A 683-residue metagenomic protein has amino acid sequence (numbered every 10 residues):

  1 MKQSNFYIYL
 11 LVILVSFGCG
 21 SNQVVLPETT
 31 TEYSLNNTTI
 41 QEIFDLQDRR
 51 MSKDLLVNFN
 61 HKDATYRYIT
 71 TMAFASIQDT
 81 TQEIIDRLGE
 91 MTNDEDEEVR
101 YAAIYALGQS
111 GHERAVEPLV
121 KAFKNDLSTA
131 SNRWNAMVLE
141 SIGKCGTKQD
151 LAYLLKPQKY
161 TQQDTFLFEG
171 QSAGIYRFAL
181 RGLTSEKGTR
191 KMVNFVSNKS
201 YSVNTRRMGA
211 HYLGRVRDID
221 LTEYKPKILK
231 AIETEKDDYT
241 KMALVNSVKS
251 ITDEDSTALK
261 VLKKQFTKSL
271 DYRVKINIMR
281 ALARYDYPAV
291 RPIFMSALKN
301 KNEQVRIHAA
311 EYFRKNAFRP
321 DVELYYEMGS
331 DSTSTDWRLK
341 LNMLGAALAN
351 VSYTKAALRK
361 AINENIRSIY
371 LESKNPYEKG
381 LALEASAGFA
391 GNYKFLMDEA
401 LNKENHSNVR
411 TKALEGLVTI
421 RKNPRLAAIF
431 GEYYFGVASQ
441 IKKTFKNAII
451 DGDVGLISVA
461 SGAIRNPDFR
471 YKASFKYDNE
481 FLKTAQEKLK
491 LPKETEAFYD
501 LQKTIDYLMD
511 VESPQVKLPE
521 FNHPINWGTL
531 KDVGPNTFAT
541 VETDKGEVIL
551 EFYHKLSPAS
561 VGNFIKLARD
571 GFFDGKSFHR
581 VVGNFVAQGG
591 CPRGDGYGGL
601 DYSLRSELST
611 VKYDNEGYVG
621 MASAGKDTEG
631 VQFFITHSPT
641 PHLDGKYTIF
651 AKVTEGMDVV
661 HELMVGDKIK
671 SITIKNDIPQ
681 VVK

Functional and structural regions predicted by a protein language model:
M1-I8: Bacterial N-terminal signal peptides that target proteins for export
Y9-S16: Bacterial N-terminal signal peptides
S16-Y33: Bacterial Sec-dependent signal peptides at the C-terminal "C-region" and cleavage site
C19-N22, P376, K394-F395, L401-N408 (+1 more regions): Cyclophilin-like peptidyl-prolyl cis-trans isomerases
N22-L26, L46-N60, D79-N93, H112-D126 (+11 more regions): Amphipathic alpha-helical scaffolding segments comprising HEAT/armadillo-like alpha-solenoid repeats
E28-R49, V57, T65-T80, E90 (+14 more regions): Structural detector for internal amphipathic alpha-helices that build alpha-solenoid repeat scaffolds
